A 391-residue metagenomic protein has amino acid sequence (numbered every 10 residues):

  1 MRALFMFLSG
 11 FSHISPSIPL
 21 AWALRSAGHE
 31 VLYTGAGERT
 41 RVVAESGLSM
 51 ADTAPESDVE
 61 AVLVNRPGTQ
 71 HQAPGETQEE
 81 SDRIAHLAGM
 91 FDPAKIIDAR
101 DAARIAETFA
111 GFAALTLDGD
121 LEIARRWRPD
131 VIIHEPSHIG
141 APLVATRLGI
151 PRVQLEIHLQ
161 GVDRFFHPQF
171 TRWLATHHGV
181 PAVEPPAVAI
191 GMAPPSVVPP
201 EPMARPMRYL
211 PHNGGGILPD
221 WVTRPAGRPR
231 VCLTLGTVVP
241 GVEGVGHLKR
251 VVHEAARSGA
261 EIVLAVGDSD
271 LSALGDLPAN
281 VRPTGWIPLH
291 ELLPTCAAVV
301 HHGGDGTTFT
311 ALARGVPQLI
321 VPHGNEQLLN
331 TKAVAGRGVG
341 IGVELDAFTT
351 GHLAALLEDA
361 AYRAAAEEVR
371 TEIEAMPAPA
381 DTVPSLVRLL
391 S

Functional and structural regions predicted by a protein language model:
M1-E56: N-terminal subdomain of nucleotide-sugar transferases
A21, T284-A333: A donor-sugar binding/catalytic signature common to diverse glycosyltransferases and related nucleotide-sugar
L32-D101: Conserved nucleotide-sugar phosphate-binding/catalytic loop shared by glycosyltransferases and other
V59, L63, H86-V180: Conserved nucleotide-sugar donor-interacting segment of glycosyltransferase catalytic cores, predominantly GT-B
H178-P206: A short, active-site helix/loop in glycosyltransferases that binds the activated sugar's phosphate group
R208-A298: Donor-nucleotide binding loops and adjacent catalytic segments primarily of GT-B fold Leloir glycosyltransferases
N325-A354: Change "using UDP/GDP/dTDP sugars" to "using nucleotide sugars
E358-S391: C-terminal amphipathic helix plus adjacent low-complexity, charged tail appended to glycosyltransferase catalytic
